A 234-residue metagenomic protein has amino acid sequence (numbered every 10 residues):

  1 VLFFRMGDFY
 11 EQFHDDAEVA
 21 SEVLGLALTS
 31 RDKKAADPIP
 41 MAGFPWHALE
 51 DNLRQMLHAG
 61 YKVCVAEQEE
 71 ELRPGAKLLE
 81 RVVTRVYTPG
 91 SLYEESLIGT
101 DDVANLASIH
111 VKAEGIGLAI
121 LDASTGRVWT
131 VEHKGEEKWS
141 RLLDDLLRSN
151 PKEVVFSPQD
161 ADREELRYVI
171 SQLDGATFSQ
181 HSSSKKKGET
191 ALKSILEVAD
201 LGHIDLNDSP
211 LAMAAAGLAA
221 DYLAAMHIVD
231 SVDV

Functional and structural regions predicted by a protein language model:
V1-V234: Charged catalytic and DNA/RNA-contacting regions of genome-maintenance and nucleic-acid-processing enzymes
